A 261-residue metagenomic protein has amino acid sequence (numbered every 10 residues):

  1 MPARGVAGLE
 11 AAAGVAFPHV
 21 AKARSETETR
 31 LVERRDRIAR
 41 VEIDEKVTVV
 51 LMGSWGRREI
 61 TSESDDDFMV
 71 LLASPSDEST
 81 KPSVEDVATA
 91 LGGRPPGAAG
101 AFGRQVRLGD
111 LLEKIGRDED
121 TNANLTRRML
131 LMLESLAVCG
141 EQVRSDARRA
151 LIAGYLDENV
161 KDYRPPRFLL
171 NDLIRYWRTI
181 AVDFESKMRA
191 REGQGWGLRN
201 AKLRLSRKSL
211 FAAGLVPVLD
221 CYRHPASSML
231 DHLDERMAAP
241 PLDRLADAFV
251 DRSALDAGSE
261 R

Functional and structural regions predicted by a protein language model:
M1-E10, A147-R261: Conserved nucleotidyltransferase catalytic core and NTase-mimicking acidic/glycine-rich helix/loop elements in nucleic
M1-K46, G103: N-terminal regions immediately upstream of nucleotidyltransferase
H19-K22, E26, T61, P75-S79 (+2 more regions): Conserved aromatic-histidine-acidic binding/catalytic patches
V32-K81: Active-site nucleotide-donor binding segment shared across nucleotidyl transfer reactions
R37, A90, A212-L215: Generic, well-ordered alpha-helical scaffold segments in large soluble proteins
V41, L91-R94, L219-D220: Solvent-exposed amphipathic alpha-helical surface segments
D66-S76, S83-T89, H224-R236: Amphipathic alpha-helical scaffolding segments
K81-G197: Conserved NTP/Mg2+-binding pocket subregion across the NTase superfamily
